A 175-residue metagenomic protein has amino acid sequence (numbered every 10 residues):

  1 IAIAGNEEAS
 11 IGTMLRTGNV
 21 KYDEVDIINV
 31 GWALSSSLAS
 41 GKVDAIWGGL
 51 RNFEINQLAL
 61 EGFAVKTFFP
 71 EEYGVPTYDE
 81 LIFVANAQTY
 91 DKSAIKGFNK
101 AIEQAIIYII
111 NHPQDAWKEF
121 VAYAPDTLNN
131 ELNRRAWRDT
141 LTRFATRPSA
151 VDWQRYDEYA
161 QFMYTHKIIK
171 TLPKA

Functional and structural regions predicted by a protein language model:
I1-A2, D26: Short, well-ordered beta-strand elements
A2-T13: Secondary-structure junction motif
G12-R16, A59, V121, Y164: Class I S-adenosyl-L-methionine
G18-Y22, G62-F63, D126-T127, I168: Short helix-capping segments at alpha-helix termini
Y22-W32, T67-F68: Short beta-strand-to-loop elements that line the ligand-binding cleft of bilobed periplasmic-binding protein-like
A33-A124: Pocket-lining segment of extracytoplasmic ligand-binding domains
D91-K170: Secondary-structure end/capping motifs
